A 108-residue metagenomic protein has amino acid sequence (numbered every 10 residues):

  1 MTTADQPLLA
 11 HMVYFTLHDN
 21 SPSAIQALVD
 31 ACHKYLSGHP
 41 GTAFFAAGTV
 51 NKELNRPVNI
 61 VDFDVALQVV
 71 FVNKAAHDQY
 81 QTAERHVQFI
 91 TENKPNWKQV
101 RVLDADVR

Functional and structural regions predicted by a protein language model:
M1-D64, Q68, V72-Q79, A105-R108: Short S/T/G/P-rich N-terminal loop/turn motif that feeds into the first structured element of a domain
P40-A43, E84, K98: Structural motif
K74-K94: C-terminal structural segments of small proteins and small subunits
E92-R108: Charge-dense polyanion-binding interfaces
